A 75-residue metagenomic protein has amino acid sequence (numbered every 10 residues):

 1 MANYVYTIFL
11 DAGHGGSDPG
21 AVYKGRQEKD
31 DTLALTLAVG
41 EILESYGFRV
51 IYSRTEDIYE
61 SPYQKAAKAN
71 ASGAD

Functional and structural regions predicted by a protein language model:
A2-D75: Catalytic-core regions of hydrolytic enzymes
